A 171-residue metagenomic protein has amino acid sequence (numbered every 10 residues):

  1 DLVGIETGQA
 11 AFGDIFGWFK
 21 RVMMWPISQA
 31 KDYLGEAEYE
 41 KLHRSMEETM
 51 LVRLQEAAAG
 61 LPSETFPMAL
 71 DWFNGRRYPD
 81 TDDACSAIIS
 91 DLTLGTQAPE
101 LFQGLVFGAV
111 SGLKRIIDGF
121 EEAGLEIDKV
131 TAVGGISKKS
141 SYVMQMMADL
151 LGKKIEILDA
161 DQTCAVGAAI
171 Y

Functional and structural regions predicted by a protein language model:
D1-T131, I136-Y171: Active-site core segments that coordinate phosphate-bearing ligands/cofactors across diverse enzyme families
